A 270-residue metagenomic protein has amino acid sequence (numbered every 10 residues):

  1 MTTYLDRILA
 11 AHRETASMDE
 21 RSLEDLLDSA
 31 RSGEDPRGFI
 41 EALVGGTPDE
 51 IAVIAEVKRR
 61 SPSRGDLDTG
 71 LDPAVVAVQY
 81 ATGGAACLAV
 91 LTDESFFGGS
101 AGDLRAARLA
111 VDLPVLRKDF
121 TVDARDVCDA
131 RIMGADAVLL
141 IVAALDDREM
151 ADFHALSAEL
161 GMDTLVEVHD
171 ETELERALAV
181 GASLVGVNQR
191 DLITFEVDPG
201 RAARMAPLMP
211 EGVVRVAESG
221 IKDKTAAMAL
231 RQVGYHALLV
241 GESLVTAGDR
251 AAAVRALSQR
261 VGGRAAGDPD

Functional and structural regions predicted by a protein language model:
M1-G70: An N-cap/entry alpha-helix motif that binds or orients negatively charged groups
A11, E56-R60, D93, F120 (+5 more regions): Active-site beta-loop-alpha junctions enriched in small/polar residues
I51-A52, V57, R64-L165, E171-R176 (+2 more regions): N-terminal active-site wall of soluble small-molecule enzyme domains
D112-L113, L160-M162, G212-V213, S258-G263: Short acidic, glycine/proline-enriched helix-loop-strand junctions
V122-M133, H169-V180, A217, I221-V240: Catalytic cores of alpha/beta
D129-E149, V187-F195, Y235-A253: Glycine-rich phosphate-binding active-site loops on the catalytic face of alpha/beta enzymes
L184-V240: Catalytic-face loop-and-helix region of soluble metabolic enzyme cores
R204-L208, T246-D270: C-terminal helical cap(s) of enzyme catalytic domains, especially alpha/beta-barrels
